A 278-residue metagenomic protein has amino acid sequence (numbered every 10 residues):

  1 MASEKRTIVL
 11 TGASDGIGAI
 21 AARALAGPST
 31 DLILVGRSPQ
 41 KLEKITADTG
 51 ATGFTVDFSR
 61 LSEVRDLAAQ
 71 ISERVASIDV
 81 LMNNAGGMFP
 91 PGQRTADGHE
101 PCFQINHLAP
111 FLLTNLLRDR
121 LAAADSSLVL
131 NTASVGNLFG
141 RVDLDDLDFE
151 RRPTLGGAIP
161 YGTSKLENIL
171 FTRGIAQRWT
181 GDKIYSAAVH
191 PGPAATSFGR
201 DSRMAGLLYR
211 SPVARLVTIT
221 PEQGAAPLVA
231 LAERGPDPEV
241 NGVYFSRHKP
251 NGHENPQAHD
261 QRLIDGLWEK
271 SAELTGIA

Functional and structural regions predicted by a protein language model:
M1-A195, L274-A278: Rossmann-fold NAD(P)H-dependent dehydrogenase/reductase core
T11, P153, G157, R210-A214 (+1 more regions): A short, mixed-charge helix-start or loop-turn motif at secondary-structure junctions
R94-T95, E254-Q257: Short acidic, glycine/proline-rich loop/turn micro-motifs
P101, H259-R262: Alpha-helix N-cap and loop-to-helix initiation/capping positions
D145-L147, A195-A214: A glycine/serine/threonine-rich, flexible loop-to-helix segment that serves as the NAD(P) cofactor-binding "lid"
S164, A188, P212-G252, Q261-D265 (+1 more regions): C-terminal helical subdomain
T180, R203, E233-P236: Hydrophobic alpha-helix feature that most strongly marks membrane-spanning transmembrane helices and their immediate
R200, Q257-A258: Short glycine/threonine-rich loop-to-helix capping motif typified by GTGT followed within a few residues by an Asp-Pro
